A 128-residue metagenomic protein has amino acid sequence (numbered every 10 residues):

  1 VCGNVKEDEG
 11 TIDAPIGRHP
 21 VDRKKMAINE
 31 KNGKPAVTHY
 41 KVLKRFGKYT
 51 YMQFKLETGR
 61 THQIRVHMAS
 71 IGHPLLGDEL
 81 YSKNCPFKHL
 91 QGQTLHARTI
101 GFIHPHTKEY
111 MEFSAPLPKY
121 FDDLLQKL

Functional and structural regions predicted by a protein language model:
V1-L128: RNA pseudouridine synthases
